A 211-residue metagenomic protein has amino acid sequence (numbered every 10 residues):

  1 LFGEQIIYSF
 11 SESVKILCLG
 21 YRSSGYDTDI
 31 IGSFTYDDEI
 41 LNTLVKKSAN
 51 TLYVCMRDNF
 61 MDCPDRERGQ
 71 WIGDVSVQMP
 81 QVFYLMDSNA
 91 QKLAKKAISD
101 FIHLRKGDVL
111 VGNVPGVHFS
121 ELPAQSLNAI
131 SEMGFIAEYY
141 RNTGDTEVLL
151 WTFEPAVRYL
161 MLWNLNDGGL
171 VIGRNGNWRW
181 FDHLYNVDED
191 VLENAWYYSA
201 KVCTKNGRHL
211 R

Functional and structural regions predicted by a protein language model:
L1-Y8, E12-N164, R179: Substrate-binding groove/exosite segments of carbohydrate-active enzymes
G32, V77, L184-N186, C203: A generic structural signal for solvent-exposed, polar alpha-helical segments
N59-F60, G169, N206-R211: Surface-exposed helix-capping loop/turn segments at secondary-structure junctions
G69, P123, Y140, D167-I172 (+2 more regions): Short N-terminal micro-motifs specific to bacterial/archaeal maturation and metal-cluster initiation sites
H118-A124, Y185-L192: A ubiquitous short alpha-helical element
Y139, N166, H183, C203-G207: Change "in soluble alpha/beta enzymes" to "in soluble alpha/beta proteins
G168-D182: Flexible glycine/proline-rich, aromatic-decorated loop/lid segments
E189-R211: Active-site neighborhood of glycoside hydrolase catalytic domains
